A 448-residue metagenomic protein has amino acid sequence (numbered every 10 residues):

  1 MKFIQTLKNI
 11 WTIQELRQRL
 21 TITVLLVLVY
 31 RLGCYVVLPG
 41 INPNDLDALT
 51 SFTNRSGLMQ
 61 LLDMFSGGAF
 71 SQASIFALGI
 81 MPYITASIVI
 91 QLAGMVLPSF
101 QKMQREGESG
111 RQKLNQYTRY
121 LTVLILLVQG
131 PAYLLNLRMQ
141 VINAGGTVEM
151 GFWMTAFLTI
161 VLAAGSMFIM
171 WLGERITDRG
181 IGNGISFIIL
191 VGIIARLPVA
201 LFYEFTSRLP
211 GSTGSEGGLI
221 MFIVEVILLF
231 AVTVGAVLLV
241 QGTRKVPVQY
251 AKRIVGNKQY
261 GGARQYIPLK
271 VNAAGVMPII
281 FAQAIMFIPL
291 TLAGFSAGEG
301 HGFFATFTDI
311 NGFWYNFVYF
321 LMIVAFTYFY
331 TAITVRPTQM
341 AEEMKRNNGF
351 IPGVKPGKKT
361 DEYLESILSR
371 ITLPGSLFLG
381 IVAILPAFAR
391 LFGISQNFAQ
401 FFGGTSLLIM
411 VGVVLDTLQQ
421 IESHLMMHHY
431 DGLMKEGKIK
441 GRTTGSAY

Functional and structural regions predicted by a protein language model:
M1-Q104, S109-Y448: N-terminal cationic and glycine-rich segments that engage phosphates or anionic surfaces
